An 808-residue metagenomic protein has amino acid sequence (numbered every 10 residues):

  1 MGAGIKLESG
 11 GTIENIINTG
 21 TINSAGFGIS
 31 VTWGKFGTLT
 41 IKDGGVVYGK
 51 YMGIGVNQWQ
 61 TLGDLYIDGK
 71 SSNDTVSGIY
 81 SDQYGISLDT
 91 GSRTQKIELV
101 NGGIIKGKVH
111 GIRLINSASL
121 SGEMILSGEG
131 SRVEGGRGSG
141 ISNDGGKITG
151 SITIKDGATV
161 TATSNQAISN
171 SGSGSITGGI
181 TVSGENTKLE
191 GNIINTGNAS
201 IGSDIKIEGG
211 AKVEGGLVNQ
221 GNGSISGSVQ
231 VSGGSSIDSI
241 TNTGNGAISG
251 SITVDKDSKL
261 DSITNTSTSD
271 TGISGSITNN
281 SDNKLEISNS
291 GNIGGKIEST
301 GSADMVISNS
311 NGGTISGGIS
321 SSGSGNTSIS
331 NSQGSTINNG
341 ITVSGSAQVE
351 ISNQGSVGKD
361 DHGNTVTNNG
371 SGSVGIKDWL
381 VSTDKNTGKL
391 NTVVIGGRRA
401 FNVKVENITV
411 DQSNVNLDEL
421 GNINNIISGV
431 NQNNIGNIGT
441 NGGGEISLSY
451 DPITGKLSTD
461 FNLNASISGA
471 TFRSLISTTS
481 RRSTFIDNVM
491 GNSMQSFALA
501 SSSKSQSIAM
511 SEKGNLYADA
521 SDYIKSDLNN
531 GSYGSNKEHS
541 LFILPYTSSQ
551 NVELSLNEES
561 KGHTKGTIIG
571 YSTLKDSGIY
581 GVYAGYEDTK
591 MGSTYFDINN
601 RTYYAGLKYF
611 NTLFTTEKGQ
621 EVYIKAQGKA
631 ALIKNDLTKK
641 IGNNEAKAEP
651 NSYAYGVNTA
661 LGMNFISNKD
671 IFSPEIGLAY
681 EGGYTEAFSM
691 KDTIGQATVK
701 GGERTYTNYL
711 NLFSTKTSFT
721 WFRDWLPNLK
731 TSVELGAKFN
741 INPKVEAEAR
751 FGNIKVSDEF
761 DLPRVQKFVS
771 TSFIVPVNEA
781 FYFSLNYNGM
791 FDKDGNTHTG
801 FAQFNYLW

Functional and structural regions predicted by a protein language model:
M1, T12-A25, L39-Y51, L65-Q83 (+15 more regions): Beta-strand-rich solenoid/repeat architectures in extracellular/passenger domains of polysaccharide-targeting enzymes
G2-G10, V31-T32, V56-W59, Q83-G91 (+2 more regions): Extracellular beta-strand-rich solenoid/capping regions of secreted or surface-exposed proteins that bind or remodel
S356, G375-N391, K404-I569, T616 (+1 more regions): Outer-membrane translocation/initiation segment of Type V secreted surface proteins
F485-S667, N786-N788, D792-D794, T799 (+1 more regions): Outer membrane beta-barrel translocator domains of Type V secretion systems
S555-G562, K590, F596, K634-N651 (+2 more regions): Solvent-exposed, glycine/polar-rich loop segments of beta-barrel outer-membrane systems
G578, L613-V622, F665-P674, F722-V733 (+1 more regions): Secondary-structure transition into beta-strands, especially the periplasmic turns and strand N-termini that construct
Y604-F610, K700-W808: Outer membrane beta-barrel transmembrane domains
G677-T685: Solvent-exposed flexible segments
